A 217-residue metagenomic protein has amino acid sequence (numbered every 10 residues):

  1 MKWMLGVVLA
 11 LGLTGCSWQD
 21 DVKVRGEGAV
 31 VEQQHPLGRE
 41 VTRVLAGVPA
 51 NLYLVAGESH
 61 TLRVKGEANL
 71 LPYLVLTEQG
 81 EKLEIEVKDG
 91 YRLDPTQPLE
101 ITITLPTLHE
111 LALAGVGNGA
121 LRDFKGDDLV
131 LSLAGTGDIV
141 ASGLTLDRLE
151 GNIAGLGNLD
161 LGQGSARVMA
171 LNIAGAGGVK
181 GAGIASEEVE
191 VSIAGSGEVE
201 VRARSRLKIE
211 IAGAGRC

Functional and structural regions predicted by a protein language model:
L5-L9, G15-L71, K82-T104, A120: Short acidic/polar N-terminal linker immediately downstream of export determinants
Q33-H35, V41-L54, E100-I103, L108-C217: Extended, compositionally simple hydrophobic/Ser/Thr-rich segments that build repetitive fibrous architectures
